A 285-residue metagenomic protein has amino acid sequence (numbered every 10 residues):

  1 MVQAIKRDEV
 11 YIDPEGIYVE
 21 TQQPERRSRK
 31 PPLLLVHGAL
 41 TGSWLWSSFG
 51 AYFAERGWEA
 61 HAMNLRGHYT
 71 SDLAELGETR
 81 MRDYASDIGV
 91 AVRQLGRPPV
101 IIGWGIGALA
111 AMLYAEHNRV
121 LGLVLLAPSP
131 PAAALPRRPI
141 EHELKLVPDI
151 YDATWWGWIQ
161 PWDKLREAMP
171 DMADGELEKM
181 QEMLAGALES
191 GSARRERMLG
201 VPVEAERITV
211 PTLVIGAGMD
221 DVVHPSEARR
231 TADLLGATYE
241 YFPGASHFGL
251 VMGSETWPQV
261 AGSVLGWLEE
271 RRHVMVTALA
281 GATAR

Functional and structural regions predicted by a protein language model:
G38-T41, G105, G218: Active-site glycine-rich loops that stabilize anionic/oxyanionic intermediates across multiple enzyme folds
L40-S48, A60: Serine-hydrolase catalytic-loop signature spanning alpha/beta hydrolases and amidase-signature enzymes
G50-L73: Conserved alpha/beta-hydrolase
R119-D152, G191-M198: Flexible "cap/lid" loop of the alpha/beta hydrolase fold
L146-V210: Alpha/beta-hydrolase
I208, V214-G216, D220: Short beta-strand/loop motif that positions the catalytic acidic residue of the alpha/beta-hydrolase fold
D221-E227: Conserved alpha/beta-hydrolase "acid-adjacent" motif
A245-Q259: Catalytic histidine-centered segment of alpha/beta-hydrolase-like enzymes
